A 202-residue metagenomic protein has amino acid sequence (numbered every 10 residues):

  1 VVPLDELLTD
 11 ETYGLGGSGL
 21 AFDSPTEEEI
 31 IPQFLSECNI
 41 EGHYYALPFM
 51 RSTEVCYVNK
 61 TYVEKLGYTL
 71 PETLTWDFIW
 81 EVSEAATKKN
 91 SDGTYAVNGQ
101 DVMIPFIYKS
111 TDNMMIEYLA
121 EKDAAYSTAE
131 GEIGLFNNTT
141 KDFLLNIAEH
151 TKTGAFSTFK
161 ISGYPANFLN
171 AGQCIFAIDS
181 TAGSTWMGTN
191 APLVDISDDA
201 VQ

Functional and structural regions predicted by a protein language model:
V1, A171-S180: Alpha-to-beta junction loops
V1-T53, A96, Q202: Hinge/lid segment of periplasmic solute-binding proteins
L35-F49, E54, F78-I133, C174-F176: Extracytoplasmic/periplasmic solute-binding protein
T61-E72: Aromatic-glycine-rich donor-binding/catalytic loop that engages nucleotide-sugar donors across glycosyltransferases
E64-L66, H150-T153, P192-Q202: Extracytoplasmic/periplasmic substrate-recognition and gating elements
L74-F78, T158-N170: Short helix-initiation/N-cap motifs at beta->coil->alpha
V82-E84, A129-K160, A200: Glycine-centered hinge/linker elements that transmit conformational signals in sensory and ligand-binding systems
T181-S197: A ligand-binding cleft/hinge motif common to bilobed small-molecule-binding domains
